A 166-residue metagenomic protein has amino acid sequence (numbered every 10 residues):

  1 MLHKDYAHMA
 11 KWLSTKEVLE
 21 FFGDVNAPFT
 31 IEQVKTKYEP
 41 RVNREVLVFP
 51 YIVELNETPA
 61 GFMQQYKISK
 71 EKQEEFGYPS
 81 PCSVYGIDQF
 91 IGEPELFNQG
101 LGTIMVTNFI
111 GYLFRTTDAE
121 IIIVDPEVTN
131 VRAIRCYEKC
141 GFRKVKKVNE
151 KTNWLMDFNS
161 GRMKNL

Functional and structural regions predicted by a protein language model:
M1-K11: A short beta-loop-alpha structural element at the N-terminal edge of CoA-dependent acyl/N-acetyltransferase catalytic
M9-A10, V18, I87: Hydrophobic pocket/interface hotspot
M9-S14, V34, Y38, V106: Hydrophobic alpha-helical core bundles mediating ligand binding, dimerization, or RNAP-core interactions
L19-Y38: Conserved GNAT-fold acetyl-CoA-binding loop/helix
T36-E95: Acetyl-CoA-dependent GNAT
V48, D118-A119: Short, high-confidence coil segments that cap the C-terminus of an alpha-helix and link into the following beta-strand
P79-V84, A119-I123, E127-T129, C140 (+1 more regions): C-terminal "cap" of GNAT-fold acetyltransferases
G92, N98-Y112, R135-K139: Conserved acetyl-CoA-binding loop-helix of GNAT-fold acetyltransferases
